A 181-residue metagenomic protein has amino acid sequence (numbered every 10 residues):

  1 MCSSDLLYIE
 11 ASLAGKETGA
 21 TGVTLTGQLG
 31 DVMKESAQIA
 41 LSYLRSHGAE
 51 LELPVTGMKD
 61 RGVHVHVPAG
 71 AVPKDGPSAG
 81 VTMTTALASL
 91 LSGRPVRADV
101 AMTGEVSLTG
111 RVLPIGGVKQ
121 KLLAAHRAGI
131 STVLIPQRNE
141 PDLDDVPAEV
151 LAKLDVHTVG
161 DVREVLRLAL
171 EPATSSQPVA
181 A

Functional and structural regions predicted by a protein language model:
M1-A181: Peripheral, non-AAA+ core regions of ATP-driven protein-machinery
